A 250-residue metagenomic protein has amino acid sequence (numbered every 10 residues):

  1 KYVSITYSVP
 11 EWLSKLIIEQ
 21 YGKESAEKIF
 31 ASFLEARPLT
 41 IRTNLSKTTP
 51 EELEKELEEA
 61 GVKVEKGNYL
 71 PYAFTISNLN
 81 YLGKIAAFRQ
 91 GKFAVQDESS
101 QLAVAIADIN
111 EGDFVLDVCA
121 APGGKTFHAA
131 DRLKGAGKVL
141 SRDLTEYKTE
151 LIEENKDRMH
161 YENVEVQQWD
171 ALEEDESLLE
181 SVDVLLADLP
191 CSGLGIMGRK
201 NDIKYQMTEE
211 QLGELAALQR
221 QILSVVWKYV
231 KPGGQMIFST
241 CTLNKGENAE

Functional and structural regions predicted by a protein language model:
K1-E250: S-adenosylmethionine
